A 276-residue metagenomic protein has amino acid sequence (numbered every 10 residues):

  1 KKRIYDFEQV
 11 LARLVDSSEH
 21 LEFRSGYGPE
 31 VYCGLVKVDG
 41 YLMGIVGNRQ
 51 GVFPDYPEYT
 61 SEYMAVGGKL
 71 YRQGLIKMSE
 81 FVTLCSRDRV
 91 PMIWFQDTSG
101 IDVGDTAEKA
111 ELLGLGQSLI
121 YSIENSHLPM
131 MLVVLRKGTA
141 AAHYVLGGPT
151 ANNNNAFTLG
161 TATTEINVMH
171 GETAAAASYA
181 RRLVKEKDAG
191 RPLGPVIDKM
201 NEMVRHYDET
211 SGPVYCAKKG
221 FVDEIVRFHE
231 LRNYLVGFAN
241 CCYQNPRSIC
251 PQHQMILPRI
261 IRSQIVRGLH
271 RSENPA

Functional and structural regions predicted by a protein language model:
K1-A276: Ligand-binding clefts of soluble mixed alpha/beta catalytic domains
